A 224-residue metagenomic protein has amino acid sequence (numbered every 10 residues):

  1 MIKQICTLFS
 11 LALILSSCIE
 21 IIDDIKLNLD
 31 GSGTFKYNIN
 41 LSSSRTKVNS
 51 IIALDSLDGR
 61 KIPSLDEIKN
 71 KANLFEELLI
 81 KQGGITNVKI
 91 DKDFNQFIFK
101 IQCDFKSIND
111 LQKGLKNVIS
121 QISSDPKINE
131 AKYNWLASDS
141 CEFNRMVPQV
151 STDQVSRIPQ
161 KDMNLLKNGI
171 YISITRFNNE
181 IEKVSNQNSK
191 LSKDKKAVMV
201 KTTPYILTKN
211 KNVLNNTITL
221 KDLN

Functional and structural regions predicted by a protein language model:
M1-I5, F9: Positively charged n-region of N-terminal signal peptides that target proteins for export
S10-L11, D24: Exposed boundary/loop context
I14-S17: C-terminal motif of bacterial Sec signal peptides marking the signal peptidase cleavage site
I19-G84: Start-of-domain marker
E77-N224: Mature, soluble, non-transmembrane domains
